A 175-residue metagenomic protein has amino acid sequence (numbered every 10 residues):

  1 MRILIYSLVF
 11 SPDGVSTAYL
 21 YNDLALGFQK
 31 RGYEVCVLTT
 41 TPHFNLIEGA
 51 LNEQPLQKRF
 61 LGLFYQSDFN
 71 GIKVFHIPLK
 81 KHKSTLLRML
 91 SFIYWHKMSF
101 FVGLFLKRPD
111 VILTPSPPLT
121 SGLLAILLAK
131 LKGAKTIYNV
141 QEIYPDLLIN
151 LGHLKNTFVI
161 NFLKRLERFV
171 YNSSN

Functional and structural regions predicted by a protein language model:
M1-L61, N70: N-terminal subdomain of nucleotide-sugar transferases
L4, C36-L38, F75, L113 (+1 more regions): Hydrophobic/aromatic beta-strand patches that form the interior of the parallel beta-sheet core in alpha/beta enzyme
L8, L79-L87, L131-R165: Acceptor-binding helix/loop patch of EC 2.4 sugar-transfer enzymes, predominantly nucleotide-sugar-dependent
D13, R88-F100, L104, V111-K132 (+2 more regions): An aromatic- and histidine-rich active-site surface loop
A18-Y21, A50-E53, M89-L90, I126-A129 (+1 more regions): Short, glycine/charged-enriched secondary-structure capping and boundary segments
T40-G103: A conserved catalytic-core segment of Leloir-type glycosyltransferases
T120-L123, L127-L131, F158-N175: Membrane-proximal helix-turn-helix segments that form the acceptor-binding/catalytic region of lipid-linked
